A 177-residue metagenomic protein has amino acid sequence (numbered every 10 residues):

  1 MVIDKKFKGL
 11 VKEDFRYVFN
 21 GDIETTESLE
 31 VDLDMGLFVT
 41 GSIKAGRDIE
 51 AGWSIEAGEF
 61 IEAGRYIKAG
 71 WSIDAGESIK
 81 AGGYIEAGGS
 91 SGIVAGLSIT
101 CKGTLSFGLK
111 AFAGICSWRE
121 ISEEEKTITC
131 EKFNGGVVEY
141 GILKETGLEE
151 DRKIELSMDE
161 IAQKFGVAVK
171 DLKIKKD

Functional and structural regions predicted by a protein language model:
M1-F7, D14-F15, F19-G21, R152-D177: Short, low-complexity, charged amphipathic interaction modules
M1-R47: N-terminal segments that cap or nucleate solenoid repeat domains
K6, R16, D34, E50-G52 (+10 more regions): Intrinsically disordered, low-complexity regions of eukaryotic proteins
N20, T26, D32, T40 (+7 more regions): A structural detector for beta-sheet-dominated domains
G36-T104: A detector of tandem-repeat and repeat-rich interaction/domain scaffolds
V94-M158, K164: Long terminal segments
